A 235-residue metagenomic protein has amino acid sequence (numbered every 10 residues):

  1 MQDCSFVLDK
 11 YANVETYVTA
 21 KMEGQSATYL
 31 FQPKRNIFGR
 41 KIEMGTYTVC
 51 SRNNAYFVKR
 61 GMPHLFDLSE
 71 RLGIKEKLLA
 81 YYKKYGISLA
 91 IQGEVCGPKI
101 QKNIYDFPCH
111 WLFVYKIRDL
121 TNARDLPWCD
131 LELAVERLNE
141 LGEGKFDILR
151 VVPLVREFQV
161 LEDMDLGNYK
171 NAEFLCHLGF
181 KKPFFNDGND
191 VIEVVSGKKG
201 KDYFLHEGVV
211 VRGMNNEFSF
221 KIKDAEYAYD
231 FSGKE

Functional and structural regions predicted by a protein language model:
M1-E235: Core nucleotide-handling region used for phosphoryl-transfer chemistry
